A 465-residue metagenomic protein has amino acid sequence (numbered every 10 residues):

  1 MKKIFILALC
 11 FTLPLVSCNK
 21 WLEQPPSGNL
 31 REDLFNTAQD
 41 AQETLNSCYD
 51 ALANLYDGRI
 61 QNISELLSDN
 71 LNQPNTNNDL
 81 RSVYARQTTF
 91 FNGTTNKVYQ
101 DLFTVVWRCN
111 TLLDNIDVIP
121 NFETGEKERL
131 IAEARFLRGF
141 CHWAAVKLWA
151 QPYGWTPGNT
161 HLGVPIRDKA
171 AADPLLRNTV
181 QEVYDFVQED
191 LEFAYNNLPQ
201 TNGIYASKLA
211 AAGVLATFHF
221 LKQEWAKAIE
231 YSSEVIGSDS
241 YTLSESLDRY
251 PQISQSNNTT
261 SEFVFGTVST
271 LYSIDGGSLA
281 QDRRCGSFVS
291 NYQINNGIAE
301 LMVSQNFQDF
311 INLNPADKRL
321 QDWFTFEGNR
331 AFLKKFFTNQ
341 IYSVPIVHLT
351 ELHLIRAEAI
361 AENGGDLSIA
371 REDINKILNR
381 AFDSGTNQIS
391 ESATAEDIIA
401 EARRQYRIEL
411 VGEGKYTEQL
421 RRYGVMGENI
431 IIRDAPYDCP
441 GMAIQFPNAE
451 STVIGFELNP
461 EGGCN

Functional and structural regions predicted by a protein language model:
M1-S27: Bacterial Sec-dependent N-terminal signal peptides
C18-S64, N314, G385-T386, V425-N465: Membrane-proximal, proline-rich intrinsically disordered regions
R31-E32, R59-N78, A150-T160, Q200 (+2 more regions): Short, surface-exposed recognition loops and adjoining beta-strand edges that mediate ligand/DNA contacts, enriched
L45, V106-C109, Y184, L191 (+3 more regions): Inward-facing hydrophobic residues that define packing positions of alpha-helical scaffold repeats
D79-W149, N178, N196-T201, N339-V344 (+3 more regions): Conserved, well-structured interaction surfaces
Y184, W225, D366-L367: TPR-repeat structural position
E234, Y241-G365, D373, Y423-N465: Elongated scaffold/linker segments in the mid-to-C-terminal portions of large proteins
